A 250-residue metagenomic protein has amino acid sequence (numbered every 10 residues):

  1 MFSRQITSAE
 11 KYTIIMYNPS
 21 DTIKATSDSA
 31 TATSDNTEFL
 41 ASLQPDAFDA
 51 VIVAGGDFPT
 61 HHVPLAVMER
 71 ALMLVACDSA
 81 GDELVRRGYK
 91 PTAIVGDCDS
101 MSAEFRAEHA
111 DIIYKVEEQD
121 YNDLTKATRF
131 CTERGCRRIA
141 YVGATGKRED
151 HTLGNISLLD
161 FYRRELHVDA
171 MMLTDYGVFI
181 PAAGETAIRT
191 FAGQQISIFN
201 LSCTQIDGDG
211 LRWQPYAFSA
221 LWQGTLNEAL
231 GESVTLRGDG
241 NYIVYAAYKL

Functional and structural regions predicted by a protein language model:
R4-S42: Intrinsically disordered, low-complexity terminal tails and inter-domain linkers enriched for S/T/G/P/D/E
Y17-N18, A32-R106: N-terminal beta-strand-loop-alpha-helix module at the start of alpha/beta ligand-binding or catalytic domains
D46, M73, D97, M101-V116 (+1 more regions): Mobile, glycine- and charge-enriched loop segments and immediately flanking short secondary-structure elements within
I52-A54, D78, V142-A144, L173-T174 (+2 more regions): Short beta-strand segments
R70, S79-E165: Acidic/Gly/His-enriched mid-domain segments of enzyme catalytic cores or analogous surface patches that mediate
F161, E165-T190: Class I SAM-dependent methyltransferase SAM-binding "motif I" and its flanking Rossmann-like core
A182-L250: Long, charged alpha-helical interface segments
